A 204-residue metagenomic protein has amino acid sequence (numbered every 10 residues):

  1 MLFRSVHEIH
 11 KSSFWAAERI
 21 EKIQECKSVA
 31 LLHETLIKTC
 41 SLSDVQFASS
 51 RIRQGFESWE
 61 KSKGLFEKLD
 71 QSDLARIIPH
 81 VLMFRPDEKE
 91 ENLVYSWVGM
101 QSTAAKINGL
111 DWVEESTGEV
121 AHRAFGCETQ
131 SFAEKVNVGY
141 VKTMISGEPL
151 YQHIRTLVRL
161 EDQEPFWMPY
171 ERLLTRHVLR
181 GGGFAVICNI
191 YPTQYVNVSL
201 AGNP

Functional and structural regions predicted by a protein language model:
M1-L42, S72-P204: Sensory/regulatory domains in signal-transduction proteins
C40-Q71: Glycine-rich short-loop/terminal segments
